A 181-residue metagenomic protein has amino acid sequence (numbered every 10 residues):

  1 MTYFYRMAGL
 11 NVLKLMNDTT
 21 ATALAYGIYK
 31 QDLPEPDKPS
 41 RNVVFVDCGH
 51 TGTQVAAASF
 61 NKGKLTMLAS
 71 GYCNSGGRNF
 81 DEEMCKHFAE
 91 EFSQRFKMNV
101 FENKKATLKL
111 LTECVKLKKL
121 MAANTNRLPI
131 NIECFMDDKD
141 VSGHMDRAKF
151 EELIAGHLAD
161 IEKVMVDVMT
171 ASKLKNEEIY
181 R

Functional and structural regions predicted by a protein language model:
M1-R181: Oxyanion-binding/catalytic loops of NTP- or PPi-dependent enzymes
